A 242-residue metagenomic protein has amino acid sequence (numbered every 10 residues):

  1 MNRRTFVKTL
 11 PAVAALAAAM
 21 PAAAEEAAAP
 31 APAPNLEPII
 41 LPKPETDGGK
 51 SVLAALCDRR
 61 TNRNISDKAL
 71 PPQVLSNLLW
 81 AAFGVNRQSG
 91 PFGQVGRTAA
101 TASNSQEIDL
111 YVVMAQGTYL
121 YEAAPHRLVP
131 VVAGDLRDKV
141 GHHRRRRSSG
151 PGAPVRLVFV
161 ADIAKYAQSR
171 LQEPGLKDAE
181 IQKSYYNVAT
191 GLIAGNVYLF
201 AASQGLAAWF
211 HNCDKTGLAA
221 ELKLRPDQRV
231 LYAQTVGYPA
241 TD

Functional and structural regions predicted by a protein language model:
T5-E25: N-terminal export signals
P11, F83-N86, A202-G205: Hydrophobic/aromatic-lined pockets within catalytic cores
E25-V155: N-terminal amphipathic, basic helical "cap/leader" segment at the start of enzyme domains
E45, F159-I163, E173-P174, Y238: Short, small-residue-rich loop/turn micro-motifs
R59, L78, L110, V155-Q168 (+1 more regions): Small-aliphatic-rich amphipathic alpha-helix that forms the alpha element of a beta-alpha
G152-P154, L206, D227-R229: Short coil/turn connectors at secondary-structure junctions
L224-D242: A glycine-rich helix N-cap at a beta->alpha junction
